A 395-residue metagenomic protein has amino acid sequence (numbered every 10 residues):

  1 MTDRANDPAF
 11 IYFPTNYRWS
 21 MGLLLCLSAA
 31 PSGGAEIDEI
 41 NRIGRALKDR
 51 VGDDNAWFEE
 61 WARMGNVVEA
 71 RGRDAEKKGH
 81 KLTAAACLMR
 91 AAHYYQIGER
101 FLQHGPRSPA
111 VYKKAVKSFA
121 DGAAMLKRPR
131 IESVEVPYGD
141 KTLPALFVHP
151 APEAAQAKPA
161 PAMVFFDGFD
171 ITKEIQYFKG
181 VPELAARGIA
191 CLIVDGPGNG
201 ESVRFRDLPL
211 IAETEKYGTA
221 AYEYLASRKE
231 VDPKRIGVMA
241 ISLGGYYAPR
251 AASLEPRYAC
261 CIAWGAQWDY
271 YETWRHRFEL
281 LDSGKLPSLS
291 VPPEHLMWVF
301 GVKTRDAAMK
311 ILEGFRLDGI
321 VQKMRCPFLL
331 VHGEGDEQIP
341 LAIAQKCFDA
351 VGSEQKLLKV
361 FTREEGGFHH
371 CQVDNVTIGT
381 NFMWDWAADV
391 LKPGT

Functional and structural regions predicted by a protein language model:
E59-W61, G65-V68, H104, A110-K158: N-terminal cap/lid segment of alpha/beta-hydrolase-fold proteins
Q96, E223-E279: Primarily recognizes the serine-hydrolase "nucleophile elbow" in alpha/beta-hydrolase and SGNH/GDSL folds
L208-V231, R250, G379: Alpha/beta-hydrolase active-site loop
F278-I320: Mobile cap/lid helix-loop segments that gate and shape the active-site cleft of serine hydrolases
M324-R325, L330-H332, D336: Short beta-strand/loop motif that positions the catalytic acidic residue of the alpha/beta-hydrolase fold
C326, P340-D349: Short alpha-helix in the alpha/beta-hydrolase fold that links the catalytic acid
F348-F368: Catalytic histidine neighborhood in serine/cysteine hydrolases with alpha/beta-hydrolase-type architecture
Q372-T395: Catalytic active-site module of serine/aspartate enzymes centered on a nucleophile-bearing elbow/loop
